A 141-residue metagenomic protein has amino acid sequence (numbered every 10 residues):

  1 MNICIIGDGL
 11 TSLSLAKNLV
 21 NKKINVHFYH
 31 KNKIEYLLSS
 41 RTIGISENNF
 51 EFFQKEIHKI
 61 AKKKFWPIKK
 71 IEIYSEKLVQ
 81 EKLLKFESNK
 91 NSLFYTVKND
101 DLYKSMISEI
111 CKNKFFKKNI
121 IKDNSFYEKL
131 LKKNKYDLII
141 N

Functional and structural regions predicted by a protein language model:
I3-C4, I139: Receiver (REC) domain switch-region micro-motif
C4-D8, K17-R41: Glycine-rich FAD pyrophosphate-binding loop
S12-L13: N-terminal Rossmann-fold NAD(P) dinucleotide-binding loop
A16-K17, I107: A generic structural signal for short, well-ordered alpha-helical segments in conserved domains
N21-H27, N48, K55, N113-N119 (+1 more regions): Extended amphipathic secondary-structure runs
L37-S75: N-terminal FAD cofactor-binding segment of flavoenzymes
W66-N141: Conserved N-terminal helical subregion
